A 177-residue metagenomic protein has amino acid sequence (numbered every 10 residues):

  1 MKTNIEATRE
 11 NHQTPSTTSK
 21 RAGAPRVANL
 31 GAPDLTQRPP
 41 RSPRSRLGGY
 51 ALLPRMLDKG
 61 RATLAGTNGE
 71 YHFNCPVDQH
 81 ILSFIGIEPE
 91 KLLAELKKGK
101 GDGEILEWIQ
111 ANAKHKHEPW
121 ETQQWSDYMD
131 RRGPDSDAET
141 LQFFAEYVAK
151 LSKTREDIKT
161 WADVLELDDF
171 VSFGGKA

Functional and structural regions predicted by a protein language model:
H12-Q13: Short hydrophobic targeting helices and cationic amphipathic motifs that mediate membrane/organellar targeting
S19-R26: Long, low-complexity intrinsically disordered regions enriched in Ser/Thr, Asp/Glu, Pro/Gly
A28-N68, Y128-A177: Polar/charged low-complexity regulatory segments
N68-I109: Amphipathic alpha-helical packing elements
L92, L96-S152: Amphipathic protein-protein interaction modules
